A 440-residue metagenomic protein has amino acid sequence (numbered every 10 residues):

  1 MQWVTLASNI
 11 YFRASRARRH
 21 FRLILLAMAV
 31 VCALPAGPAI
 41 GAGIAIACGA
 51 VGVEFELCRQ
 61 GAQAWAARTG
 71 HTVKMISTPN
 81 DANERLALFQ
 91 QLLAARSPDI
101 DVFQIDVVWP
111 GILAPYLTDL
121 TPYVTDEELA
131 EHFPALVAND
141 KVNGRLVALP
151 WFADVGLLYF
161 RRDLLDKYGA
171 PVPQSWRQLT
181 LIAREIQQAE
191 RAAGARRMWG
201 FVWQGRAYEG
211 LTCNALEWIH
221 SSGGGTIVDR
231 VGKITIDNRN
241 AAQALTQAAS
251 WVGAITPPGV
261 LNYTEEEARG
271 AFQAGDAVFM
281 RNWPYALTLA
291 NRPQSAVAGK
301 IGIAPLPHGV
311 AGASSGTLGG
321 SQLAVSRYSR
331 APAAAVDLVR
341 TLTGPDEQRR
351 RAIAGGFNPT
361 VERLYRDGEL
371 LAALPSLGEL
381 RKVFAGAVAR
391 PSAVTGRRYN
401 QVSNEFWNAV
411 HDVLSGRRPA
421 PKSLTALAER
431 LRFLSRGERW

Functional and structural regions predicted by a protein language model:
A42-G52, H71-I76, D101-V102, V147 (+1 more regions): Short, well-ordered beta-strand elements
G43-Q60, T78-N80, D154, E209 (+2 more regions): Extracytoplasmic "Venus flytrap"
A67, D166, A385-W440: Conserved C-terminal helix/tail region of periplasmic/extracytoplasmic solute-binding proteins
A67-P134, N139-K141, D163-Q174, A271 (+4 more regions): Extracytoplasmic "Venus flytrap"/periplasmic binding protein-like
D106-V155, R197, L211, A298-A304 (+2 more regions): Hinge/lid segment of periplasmic solute-binding proteins
V147-W151, G156, T180-K233, A277: Extracytoplasmic/periplasmic solute-binding protein
A183, R230-L261, L306: Glycine-centered hinge/linker elements that transmit conformational signals in sensory and ligand-binding systems
W283-A298, G309-N408, E438-R439: C-terminal lobe and pocket-closing loops of periplasmic/extracytoplasmic Venus-flytrap solute-binding proteins
